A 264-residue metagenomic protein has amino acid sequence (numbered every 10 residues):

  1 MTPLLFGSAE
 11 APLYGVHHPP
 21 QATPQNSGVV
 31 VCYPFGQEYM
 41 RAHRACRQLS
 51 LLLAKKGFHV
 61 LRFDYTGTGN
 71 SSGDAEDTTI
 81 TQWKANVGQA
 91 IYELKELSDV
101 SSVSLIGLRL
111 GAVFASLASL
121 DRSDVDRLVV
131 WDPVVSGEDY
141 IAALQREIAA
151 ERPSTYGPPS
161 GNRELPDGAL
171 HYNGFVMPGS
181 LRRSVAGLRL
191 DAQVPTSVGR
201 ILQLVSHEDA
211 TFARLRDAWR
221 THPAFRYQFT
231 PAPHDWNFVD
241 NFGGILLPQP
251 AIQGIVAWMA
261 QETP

Functional and structural regions predicted by a protein language model:
M1-S27: N-terminal cap/lid segment of alpha/beta-hydrolase-fold proteins
L5, G15-V16, A54, L61-F63 (+1 more regions): Terminal, non-globular segments
P19-D64: Short, surface-exposed "cap/lid" segments of acyl-processing enzymes
G36, Y65-N70, V135: Alpha/beta-hydrolase active-site loop signature
T68-S102: Catalytic nucleophile-loop/oxyanion-hole region of alpha/beta-hydrolase and closely related hydrolase-like folds
I106-A115, D132: Gly/Ala-rich beta-loop-alpha elbow adjacent to hydrolase catalytic centers
L117-D121: Active-site signature of alpha/beta-hydrolase-fold catalytic machinery across serine- and Asp/Cys-nucleophile hydrolases
R122-Q261: The alpha/beta-hydrolase serine catalytic core
